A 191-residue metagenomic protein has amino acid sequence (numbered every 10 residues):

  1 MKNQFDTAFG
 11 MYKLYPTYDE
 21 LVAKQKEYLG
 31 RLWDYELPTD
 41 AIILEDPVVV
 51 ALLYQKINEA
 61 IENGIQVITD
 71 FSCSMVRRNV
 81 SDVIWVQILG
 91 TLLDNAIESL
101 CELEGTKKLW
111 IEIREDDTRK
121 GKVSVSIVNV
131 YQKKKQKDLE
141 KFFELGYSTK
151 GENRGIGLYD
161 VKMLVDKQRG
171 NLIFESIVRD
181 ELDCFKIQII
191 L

Functional and structural regions predicted by a protein language model:
M1-W33, V86, G90: A conserved cytosolic signaling coiled-coil/coupling helix that links sensory/transmembrane modules
F9-Y12, D82-G105, K167: Conserved ATP-binding N-box helix of the HATPase_c
A23-E27, I42-N63: Short beta-to-alpha transition helix within the HATPase_c
A41, I68-L89: Conserved short strand/loop->alpha-helix "switch" segment adjacent to the catalytic nucleotide/phosphoryl-transfer site
T106-K120: Short beta-strand/loop element within the Bergerat-fold HATPase_c
K120-N153: Glycine-rich/acidic phosphate-handling loop/turn and adjacent ATP-lid/helix of nucleotide-binding kinase/ATPase domains
D160-L172: Conserved glycine-/histidine-rich ATP-lid loop and adjacent helix of the Bergerat-fold HATPase_c
